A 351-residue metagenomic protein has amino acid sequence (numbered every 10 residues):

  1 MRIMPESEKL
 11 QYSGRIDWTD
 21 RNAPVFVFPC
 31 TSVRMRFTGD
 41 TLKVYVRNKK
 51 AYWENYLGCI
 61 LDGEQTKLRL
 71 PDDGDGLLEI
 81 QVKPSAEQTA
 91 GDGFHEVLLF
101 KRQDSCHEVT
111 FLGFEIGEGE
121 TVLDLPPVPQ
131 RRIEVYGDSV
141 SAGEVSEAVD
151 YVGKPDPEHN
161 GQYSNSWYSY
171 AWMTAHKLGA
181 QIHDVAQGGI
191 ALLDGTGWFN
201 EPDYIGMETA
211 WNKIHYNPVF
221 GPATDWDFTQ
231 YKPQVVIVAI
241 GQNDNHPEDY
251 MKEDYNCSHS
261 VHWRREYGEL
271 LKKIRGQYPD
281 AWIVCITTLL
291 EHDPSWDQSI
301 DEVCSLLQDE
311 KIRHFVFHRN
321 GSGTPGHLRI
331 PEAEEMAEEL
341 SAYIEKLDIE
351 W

Functional and structural regions predicted by a protein language model:
M1-S166, D348-W351: N-terminal secretory targeting modules
C30, D156-N256, L290-D297, P331: Conserved SGNH/GDSL esterase-like catalytic core that processes O-acyl groups on lipids and polysaccharides
D124-P126, A223-K232, K272-Q277, I349-W351: Surface-exposed acidic, glycine-flexible loop patches that form ligand/cofactor-binding and adhesion interfaces
R132-Y136, S141, I182-A186, Q234-A239 (+2 more regions): Structural recognition of the beta-strand scaffold that forms the well-ordered cores of secreted hydrolase catalytic
Y170-Q181, L270-W282, L306-D309: A structural motif corresponding to the C-terminal end of an alpha-helix and its immediate exit/capping segment
Y267-L271, I300-D301: Generic structural signal for well-ordered alpha-helices, preferentially at hydrophobic/aromatic core positions
W282-W351: Extracellular serine-dependent O-acyl
